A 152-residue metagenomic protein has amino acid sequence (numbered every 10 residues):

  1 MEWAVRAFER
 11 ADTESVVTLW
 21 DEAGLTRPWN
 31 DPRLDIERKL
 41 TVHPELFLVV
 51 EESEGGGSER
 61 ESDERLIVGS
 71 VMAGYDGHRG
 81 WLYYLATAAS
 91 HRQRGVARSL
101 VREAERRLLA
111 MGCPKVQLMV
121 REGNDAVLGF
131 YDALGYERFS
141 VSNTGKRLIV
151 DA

Functional and structural regions predicted by a protein language model:
W3, A7-Y84, A88, V101-E103 (+4 more regions): Acetyl-CoA-dependent GNAT
D21-R27, G95, L118-G123: Short linear motifs at secondary-structure transitions and domain/linker junctions
T41, R94, D151-A152: Accessory recognition modules or surfaces
G57-R60, R98, V127, A152: A periodicity- and composition-biased signal for non-globular, repetitive helical segments
W81-Y84, M119, F130: Residue-level recognition of specific faces of alpha-helices
A89, L118-V127, G145-I149: Conserved beta-strand-loop-alpha-helix junction that forms the acyl-donor binding cleft
Q93-R94, R98-R102, L109-A110, P114 (+1 more regions): Conserved active-site alpha-helix within GNAT-family acetyltransferase domains
A133, S142-A152: Terminal substrate-recognition subdomain of acyl/acetyltransferases
